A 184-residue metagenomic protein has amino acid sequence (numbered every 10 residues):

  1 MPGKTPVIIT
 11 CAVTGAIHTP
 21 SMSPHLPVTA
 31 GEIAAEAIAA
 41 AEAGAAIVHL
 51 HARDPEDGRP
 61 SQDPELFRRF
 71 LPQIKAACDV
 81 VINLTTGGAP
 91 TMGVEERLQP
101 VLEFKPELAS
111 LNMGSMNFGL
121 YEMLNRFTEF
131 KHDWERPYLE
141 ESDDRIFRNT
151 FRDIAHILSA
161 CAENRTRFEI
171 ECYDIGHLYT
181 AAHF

Functional and structural regions predicted by a protein language model:
M1-H25, T128-W134: N-terminal small/glycine-rich loop or linker at the start of catalytic domains across soluble metabolic enzymes
I9-V13, V48-L50, V80-T86, E107-L111 (+1 more regions): Hydrophobic faces of well-ordered beta-strands that scaffold small-molecule active sites in alpha/beta enzyme cores
C11, R59-L84, I157, C161-E163: Alpha-helix-loop-beta-strand connector modules within alpha/beta enzyme cores
V13-A34, T86-V94, D143-R148: Active-site mouth loops of central-metabolism enzymes
S21, A46-R69: Glycine-rich, proline-tolerant flexible connector loops at the mouths of alpha/beta enzymes
I33, A40, H51, A109 (+1 more regions): Conserved, mostly hydrophobic/aromatic
G87-T91, Q99-L178, A182-F184: Conserved anion-binding
